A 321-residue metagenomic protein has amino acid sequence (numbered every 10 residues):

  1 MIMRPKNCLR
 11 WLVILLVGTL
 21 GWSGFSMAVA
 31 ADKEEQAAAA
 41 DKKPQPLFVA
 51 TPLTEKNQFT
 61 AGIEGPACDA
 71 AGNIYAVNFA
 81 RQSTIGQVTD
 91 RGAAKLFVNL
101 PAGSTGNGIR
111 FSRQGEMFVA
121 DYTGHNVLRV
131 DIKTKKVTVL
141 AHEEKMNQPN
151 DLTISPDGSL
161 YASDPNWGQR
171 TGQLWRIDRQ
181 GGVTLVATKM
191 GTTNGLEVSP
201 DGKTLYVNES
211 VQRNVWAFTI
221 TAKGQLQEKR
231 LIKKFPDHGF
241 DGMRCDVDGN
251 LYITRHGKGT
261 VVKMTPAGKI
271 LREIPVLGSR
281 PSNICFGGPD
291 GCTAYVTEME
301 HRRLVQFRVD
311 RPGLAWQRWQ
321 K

Functional and structural regions predicted by a protein language model:
I2-I14: Bacterial N-terminal signal peptides that target proteins for export
W11-G24: Bacterial N-terminal signal peptides
A37-F59, K229: A short helix->beta-strand "capping" segment at the edge of beta-propeller domains
N57-I74, L100-D121, N126, E143-T171 (+6 more regions): Beta-rich, blade/repeat-based domains predominating in secreted/periplasmic proteins but also intracellular
A76-L96: Beta-propeller domains
T84-G86, N126-L128, Q173-W175, N214-W216 (+2 more regions): A short loop-to-beta-strand structural motif that recurs across blades of beta-propeller domains
V88-G92, D131-K135, I177-G181, I220-G224 (+2 more regions): Short loop/turn segments that connect beta-strands within beta-propeller blades
K95-N99, T138-H142, L185-T188, Q227-K233 (+2 more regions): Beta-propeller fold detector
